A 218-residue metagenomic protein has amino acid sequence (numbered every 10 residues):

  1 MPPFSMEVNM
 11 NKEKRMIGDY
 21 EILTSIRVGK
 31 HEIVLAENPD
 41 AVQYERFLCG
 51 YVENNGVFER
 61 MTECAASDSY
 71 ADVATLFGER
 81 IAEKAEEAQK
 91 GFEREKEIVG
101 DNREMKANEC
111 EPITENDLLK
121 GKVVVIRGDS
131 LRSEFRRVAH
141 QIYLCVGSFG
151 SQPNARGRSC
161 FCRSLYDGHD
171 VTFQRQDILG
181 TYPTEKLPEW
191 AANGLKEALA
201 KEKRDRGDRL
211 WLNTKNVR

Functional and structural regions predicted by a protein language model:
M1-N9, G207-R209, N216: Short, Lys/Arg-enriched N-terminal segments with co-localized hydrophobic residues within the first ~10-30 amino acids
F4-S25: Negatively charged, low-complexity tracts enriched in Asp/Glu with abundant Ser/Thr
L35-E63: Short aromatic-glycine-(Arg/Gly/Cys) micro-motifs in beta-strand/loop hairpins
A66-L76, R163-W211: Intrinsically disordered, low-complexity, charged/polar segments
D68-K90: Short, structured interface segments
A82-R132: Mixed-charge, Lys/Arg-rich low-complexity intrinsically disordered regions
V123-V125, S130-N154: Short beta-strand-centered aromatic/proline hotspots
N154-F161: Short aromatic-glycine-enriched beta-strand elements
